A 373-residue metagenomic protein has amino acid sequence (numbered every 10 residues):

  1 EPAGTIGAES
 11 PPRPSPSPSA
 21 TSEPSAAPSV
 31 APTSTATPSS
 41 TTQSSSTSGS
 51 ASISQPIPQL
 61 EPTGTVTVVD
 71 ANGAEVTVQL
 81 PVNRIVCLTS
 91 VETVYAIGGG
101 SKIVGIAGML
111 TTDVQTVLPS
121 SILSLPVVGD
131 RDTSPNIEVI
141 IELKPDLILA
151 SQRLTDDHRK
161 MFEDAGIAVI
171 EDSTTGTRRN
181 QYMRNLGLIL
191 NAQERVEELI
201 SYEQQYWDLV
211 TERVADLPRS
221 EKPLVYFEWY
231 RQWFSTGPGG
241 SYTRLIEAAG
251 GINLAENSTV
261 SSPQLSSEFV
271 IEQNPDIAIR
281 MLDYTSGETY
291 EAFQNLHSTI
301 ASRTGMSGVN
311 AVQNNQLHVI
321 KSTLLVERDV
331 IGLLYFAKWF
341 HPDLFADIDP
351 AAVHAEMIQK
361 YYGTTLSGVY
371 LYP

Functional and structural regions predicted by a protein language model:
P2-T93, E194-Y226, F345-P373: Bacterial Sec-exported substrate-binding components of ABC uptake systems
P58, E75-T77, D157-F234, A255-N257 (+2 more regions): Extracytoplasmic substrate-binding proteins
A71-G73, L125-E138, S258-S267: Short helix-initiation/N-cap motifs at beta->coil->alpha
R84-L88, V104-A107, V127-G129, L147-S151 (+5 more regions): Structural recognition of the beta-strand scaffold that forms the well-ordered cores of secreted hydrolase catalytic
V86-L143, L147-R153: A short, structured surface patch at a secondary-structure boundary
S134-K144, D164, L265-N274: Short helices/loops that flank or line small-molecule/ion binding pockets
L154-D164, L282-I300: A ligand-binding cleft/hinge motif common to bilobed small-molecule-binding domains
G237-S262: Alpha-helical, coiled-coil/dimerization segments enriched in small aliphatic residues
